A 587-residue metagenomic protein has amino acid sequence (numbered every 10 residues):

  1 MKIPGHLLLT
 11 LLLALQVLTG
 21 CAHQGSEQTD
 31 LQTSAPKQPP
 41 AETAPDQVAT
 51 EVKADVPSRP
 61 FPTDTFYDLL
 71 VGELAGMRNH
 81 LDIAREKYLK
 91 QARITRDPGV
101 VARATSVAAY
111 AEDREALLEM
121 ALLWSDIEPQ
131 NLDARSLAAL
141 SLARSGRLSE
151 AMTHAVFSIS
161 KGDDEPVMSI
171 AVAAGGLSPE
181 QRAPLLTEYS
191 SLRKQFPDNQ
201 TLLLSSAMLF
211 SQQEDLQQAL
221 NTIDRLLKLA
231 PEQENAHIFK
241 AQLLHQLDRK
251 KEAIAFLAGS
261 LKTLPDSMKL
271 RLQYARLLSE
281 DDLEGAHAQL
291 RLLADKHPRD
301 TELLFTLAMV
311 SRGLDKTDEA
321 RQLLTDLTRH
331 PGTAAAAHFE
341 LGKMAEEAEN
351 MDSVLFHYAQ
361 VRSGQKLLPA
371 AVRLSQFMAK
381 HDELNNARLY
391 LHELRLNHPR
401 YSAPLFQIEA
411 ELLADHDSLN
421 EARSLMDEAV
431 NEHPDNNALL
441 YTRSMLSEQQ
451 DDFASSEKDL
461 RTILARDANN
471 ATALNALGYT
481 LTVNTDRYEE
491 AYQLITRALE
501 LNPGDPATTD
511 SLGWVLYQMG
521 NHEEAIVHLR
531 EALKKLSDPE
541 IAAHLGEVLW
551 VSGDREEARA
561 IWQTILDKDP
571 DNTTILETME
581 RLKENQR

Functional and structural regions predicted by a protein language model:
M1-L8: Bacterial N-terminal signal peptides that target proteins for export
L18-G20: C-terminal motif of bacterial Sec signal peptides marking the signal peptidase cleavage site
A22-G25: Bacterial signal peptide processing site
D30-D46: Juxtamembrane proline-rich low-complexity "stalk" or linker regions positioned immediately after a signal peptide
K37-P40, V56-M77, E86-R587: Alpha-solenoid helical repeat scaffolds
A44-A54: Low-complexity, Ser/Thr/Pro/Gly-enriched N-terminal "stalk/linker" regions
